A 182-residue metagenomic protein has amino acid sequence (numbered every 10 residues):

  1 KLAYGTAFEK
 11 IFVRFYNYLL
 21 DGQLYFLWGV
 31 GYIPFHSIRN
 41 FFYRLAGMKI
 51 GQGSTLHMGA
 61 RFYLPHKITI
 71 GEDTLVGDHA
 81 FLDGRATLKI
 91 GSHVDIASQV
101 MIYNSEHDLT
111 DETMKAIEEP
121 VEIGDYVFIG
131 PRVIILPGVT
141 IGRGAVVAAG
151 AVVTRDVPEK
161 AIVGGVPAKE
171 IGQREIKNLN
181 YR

Functional and structural regions predicted by a protein language model:
K1, I11, G144-V146, G150-V152 (+1 more regions): An exposure/low-complexity boundary signal
A3-G53: A transmembrane-helix-recognition feature enriched in membrane-embedded lipid enzymes and envelope glyco-/phospholipid
E9-V13, D108-E118, A145, K160: A short, terminal or domain-edge coil/loop segment
G31-N40, M58-I70, L75-T140, V166-P167 (+1 more regions): Flexible, glycine/small-residue-enriched loop-and-beta-strand segment within the central core of proteins
S98, A149, E159: Residues that flank catalytic or metal-binding motifs in active/ligand-binding sites
P131-R155: Beta-rich strand-turn-strand
P158-E159, G164-P167: Acidic, glycine-centered active-site loop in nucleotide-sugar glycosyltransferases
